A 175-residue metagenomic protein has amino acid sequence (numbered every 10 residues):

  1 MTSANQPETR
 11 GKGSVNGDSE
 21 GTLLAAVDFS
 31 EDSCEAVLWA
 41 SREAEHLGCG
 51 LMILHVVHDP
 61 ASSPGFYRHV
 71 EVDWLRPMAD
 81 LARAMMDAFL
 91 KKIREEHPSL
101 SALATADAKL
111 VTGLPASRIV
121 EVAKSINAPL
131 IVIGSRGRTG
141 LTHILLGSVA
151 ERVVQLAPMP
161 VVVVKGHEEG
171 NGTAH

Functional and structural regions predicted by a protein language model:
M1-G13, S19, E121-T173: Gly/Ser-rich helix-loop-strand patches that form or flank binding pockets for ribonucleotide-derived cofactors
G13-V72, P98, E169: Small/aliphatic-rich secondary-structure junction motif
A36, M85-K92: Short, well-ordered amphipathic alpha-helical segments that serve as non-catalytic structural scaffolds within diverse
H46, R118, G140: Phosphate- and divalent-cation-binding pockets in alpha/beta enzyme and binding domains that engage nucleotide-derived
L54, D107-V111, V162: General small-molecule cofactor/ligand-binding pocket signal
E71-M85: A short acidic, glycine-rich active-site loop that binds or catalyzes chemistry on phosphate/adenosine moieties
R94-D107: A short helix-to-beta-strand connector/capping loop
L110-R118: Charged docking surfaces used in two-component/phosphorelay signaling
